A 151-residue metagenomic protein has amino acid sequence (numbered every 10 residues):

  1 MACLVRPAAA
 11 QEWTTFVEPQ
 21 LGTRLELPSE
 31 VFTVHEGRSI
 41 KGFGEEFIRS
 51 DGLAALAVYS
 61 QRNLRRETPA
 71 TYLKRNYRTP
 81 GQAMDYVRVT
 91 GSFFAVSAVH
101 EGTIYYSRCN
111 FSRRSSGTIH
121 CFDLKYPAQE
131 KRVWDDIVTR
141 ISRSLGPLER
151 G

Functional and structural regions predicted by a protein language model:
M1-C3: Bacterial N-terminal signal peptides
R6-A10: Sec/Tat signal peptide C-region and signal peptidase I cleavage site
Q11-I40, L145: N-terminal "mature-domain start" segment
V34-V133: Conserved polar/disulfide-associated segments of primarily extracytoplasmic proteins
D135-S144: C-terminal partner/receptor-binding element of secreted or periplasmic proteins
L148-G151: Short, solvent-exposed mixed-charge patches
